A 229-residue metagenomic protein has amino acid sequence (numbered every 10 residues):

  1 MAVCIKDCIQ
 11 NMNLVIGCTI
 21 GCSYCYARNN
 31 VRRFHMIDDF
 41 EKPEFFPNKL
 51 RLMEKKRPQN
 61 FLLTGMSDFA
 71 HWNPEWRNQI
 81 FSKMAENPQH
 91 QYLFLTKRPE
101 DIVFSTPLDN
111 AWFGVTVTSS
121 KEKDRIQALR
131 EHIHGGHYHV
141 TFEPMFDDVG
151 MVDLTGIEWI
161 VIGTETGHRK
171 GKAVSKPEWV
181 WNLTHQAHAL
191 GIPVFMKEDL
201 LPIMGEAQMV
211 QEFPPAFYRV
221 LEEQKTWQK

Functional and structural regions predicted by a protein language model:
M1-D7, F146, M151-K229: Auxiliary Fe-S-binding modules of radical SAM enzymes
M1-W112, S120-H134, V149-L154, A173: Conserved Radical SAM active-site core
Y24-Y26, Y92, Y138, W181 (+1 more regions): Sequence-level detector for tyrosine residue identity
F61-L63, Y92-F94, A111-V115, Y138-F142 (+2 more regions): Hydrophobic faces of well-ordered beta-strands that scaffold small-molecule active sites in alpha/beta enzyme cores
S67, R98-E100, V117-S119, P144-F146 (+2 more regions): Active-site-proximal loop/turn and secondary-structure-junction residues that shape catalytic pockets, frequently
E86-Q91, H134-Y138, T184-V194: Structural alpha-beta junctions
Q89-Y92, E122, T141-E143, G167-H168 (+1 more regions): Short, surface-exposed, polar/charged, turn-prone segments marking secondary-structure boundaries
